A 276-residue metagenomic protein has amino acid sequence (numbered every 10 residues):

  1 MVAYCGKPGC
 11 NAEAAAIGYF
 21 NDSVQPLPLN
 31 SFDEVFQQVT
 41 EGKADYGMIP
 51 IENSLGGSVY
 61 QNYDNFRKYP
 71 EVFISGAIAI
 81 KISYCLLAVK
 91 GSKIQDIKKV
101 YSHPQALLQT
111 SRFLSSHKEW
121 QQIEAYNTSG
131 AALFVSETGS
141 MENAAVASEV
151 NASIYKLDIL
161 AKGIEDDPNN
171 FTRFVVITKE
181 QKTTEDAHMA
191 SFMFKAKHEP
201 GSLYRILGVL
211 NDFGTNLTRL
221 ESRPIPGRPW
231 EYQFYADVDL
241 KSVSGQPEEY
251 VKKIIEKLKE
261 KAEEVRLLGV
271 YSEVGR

Functional and structural regions predicted by a protein language model:
M1-R276: Domain-level signature for soluble enzymes in the chorismate/prephenate branch of the shikimate pathway
